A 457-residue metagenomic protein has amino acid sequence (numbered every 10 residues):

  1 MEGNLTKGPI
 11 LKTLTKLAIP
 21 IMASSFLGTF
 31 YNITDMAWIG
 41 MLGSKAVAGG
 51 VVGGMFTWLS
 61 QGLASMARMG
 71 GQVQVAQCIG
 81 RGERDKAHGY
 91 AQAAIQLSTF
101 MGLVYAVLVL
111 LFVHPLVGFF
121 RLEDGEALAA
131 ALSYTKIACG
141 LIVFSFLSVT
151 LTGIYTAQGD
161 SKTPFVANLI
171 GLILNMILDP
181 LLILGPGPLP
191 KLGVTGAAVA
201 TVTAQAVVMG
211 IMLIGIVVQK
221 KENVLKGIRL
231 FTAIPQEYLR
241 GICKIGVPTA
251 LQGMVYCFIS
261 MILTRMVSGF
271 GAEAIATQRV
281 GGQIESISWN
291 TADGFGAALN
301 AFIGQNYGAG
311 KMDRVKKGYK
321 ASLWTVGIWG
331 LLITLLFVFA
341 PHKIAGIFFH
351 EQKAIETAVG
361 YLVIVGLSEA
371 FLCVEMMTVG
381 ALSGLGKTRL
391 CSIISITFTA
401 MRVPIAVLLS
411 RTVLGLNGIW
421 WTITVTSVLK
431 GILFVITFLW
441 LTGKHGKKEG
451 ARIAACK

Functional and structural regions predicted by a protein language model:
M1-A18, V75-V143, L189-V247, I303-S368 (+1 more regions): Short alpha-helical transmembrane segments in multi-pass integral membrane proteins
K7, L11-F30, T34, F56-L63 (+8 more regions): Residue-level signal for short hydrophobic patches within transmembrane helices of multi-pass membrane transporters
K16-D35, I137, G171, A204-V208 (+4 more regions): Transmembrane helical elements of multi-pass membrane transporters/channels
I21, S25, A37, G54 (+19 more regions): Transmembrane alpha-helix boundary and packing residues in multipass membrane permease domains and related
F26, F30-A48, V117-G125, L181-L192 (+4 more regions): Helix-terminus/linker motif at the lipid-water interface of multi-pass membrane proteins
V47-V107, S145-P164, T264, I275-P341 (+2 more regions): Small-residue-rich hydrophobic transmembrane alpha-helices
L59-G62, A106, N175-P180, M209-L213 (+4 more regions): Hydrophobic transmembrane alpha-helices of multi-pass small-molecule transporters
R68, I137-T156, P164-L172, A197-M212 (+4 more regions): Short runs within selected transmembrane alpha-helices of multi-pass transporters and secretion channels
